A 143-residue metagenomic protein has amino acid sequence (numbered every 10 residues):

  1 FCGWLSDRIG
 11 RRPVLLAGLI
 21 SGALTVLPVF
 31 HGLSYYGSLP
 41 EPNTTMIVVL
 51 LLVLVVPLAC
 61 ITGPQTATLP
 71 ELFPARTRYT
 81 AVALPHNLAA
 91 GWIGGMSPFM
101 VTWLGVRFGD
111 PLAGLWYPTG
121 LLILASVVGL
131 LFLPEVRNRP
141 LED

Functional and structural regions predicted by a protein language model:
C2-S6, S97, V101, L133: Hydrophobic/aromatic and small-residue hotspots that mark the transmembrane alpha-helices of Major Facilitator
D7-R8, E71, V106-F108: Membrane-helix boundary and inter-helical linker elements of multi-pass secondary transporters
R8-L19: Cytoplasmic membrane-interface "Motif A"-like loop-to-helix N-cap segments of 12-TM Major Facilitator Superfamily
I20-P40: C-terminal ends and interior cores of transmembrane alpha-helices in multi-pass membrane transporters/permeases
V29-G32, T68, G120-D143: Multi-pass alpha-helical transporter architecture, strongest for 12-TM Major Facilitator/SLC carriers used
E41-I61: Hydrophobic core of transmembrane alpha-helices in multi-pass small-molecule transporters, especially MFS/SLC-type
C60-F73: Intracellular juxtamembrane helix-capping segments at the cytosolic ends of symmetry-related transmembrane helices
R76-F108: A late C-terminal transmembrane helix in Major Facilitator Superfamily
